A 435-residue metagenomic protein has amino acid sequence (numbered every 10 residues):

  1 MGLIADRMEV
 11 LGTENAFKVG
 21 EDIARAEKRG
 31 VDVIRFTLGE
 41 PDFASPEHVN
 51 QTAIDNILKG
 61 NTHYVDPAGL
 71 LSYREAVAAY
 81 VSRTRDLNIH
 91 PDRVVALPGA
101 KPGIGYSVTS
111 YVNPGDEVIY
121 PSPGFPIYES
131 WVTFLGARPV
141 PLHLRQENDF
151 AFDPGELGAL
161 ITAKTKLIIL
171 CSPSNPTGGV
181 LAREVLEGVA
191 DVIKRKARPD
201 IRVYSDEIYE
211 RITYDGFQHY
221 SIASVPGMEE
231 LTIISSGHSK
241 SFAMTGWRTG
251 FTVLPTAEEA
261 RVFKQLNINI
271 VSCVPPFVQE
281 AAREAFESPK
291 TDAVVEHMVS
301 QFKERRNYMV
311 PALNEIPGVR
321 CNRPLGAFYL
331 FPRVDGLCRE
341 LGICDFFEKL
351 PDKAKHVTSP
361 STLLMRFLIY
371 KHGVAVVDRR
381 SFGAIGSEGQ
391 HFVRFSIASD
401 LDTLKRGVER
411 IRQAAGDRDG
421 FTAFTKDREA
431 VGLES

Functional and structural regions predicted by a protein language model:
M1-I4, G12-E14, V19-D22, A26-V33 (+2 more regions): PLP-dependent class I/II
M8: Substrate/cofactor-recognition hotspot
L11, V65, G69, P255: Catalytic cores of large soluble enzymes that bind and process phosphate-bearing ligands
I34-E40, D55-Y73: A glycine-/small-polar-enriched, mobile loop at the entrance of the PLP active site in fold-type I
Y64-P98: Conserved N-terminal alpha-helix of the aminotransferase class I/II PLP-enzyme fold
